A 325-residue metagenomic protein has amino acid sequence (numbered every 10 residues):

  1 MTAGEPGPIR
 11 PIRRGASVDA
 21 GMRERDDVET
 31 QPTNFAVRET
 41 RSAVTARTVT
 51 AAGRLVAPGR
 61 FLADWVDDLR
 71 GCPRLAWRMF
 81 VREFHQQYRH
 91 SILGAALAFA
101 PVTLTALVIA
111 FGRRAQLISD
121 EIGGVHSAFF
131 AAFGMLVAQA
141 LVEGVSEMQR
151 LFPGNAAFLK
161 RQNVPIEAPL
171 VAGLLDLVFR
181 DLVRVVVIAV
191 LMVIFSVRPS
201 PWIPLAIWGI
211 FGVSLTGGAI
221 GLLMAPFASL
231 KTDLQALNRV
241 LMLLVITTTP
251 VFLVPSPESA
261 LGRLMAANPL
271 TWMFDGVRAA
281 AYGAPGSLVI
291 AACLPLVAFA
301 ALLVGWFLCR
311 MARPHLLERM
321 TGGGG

Functional and structural regions predicted by a protein language model:
G4, I9-R14, R23-G325: Hydrophobic transmembrane alpha-helices and immediately adjacent juxtamembrane helices of multi-pass inner-membrane
